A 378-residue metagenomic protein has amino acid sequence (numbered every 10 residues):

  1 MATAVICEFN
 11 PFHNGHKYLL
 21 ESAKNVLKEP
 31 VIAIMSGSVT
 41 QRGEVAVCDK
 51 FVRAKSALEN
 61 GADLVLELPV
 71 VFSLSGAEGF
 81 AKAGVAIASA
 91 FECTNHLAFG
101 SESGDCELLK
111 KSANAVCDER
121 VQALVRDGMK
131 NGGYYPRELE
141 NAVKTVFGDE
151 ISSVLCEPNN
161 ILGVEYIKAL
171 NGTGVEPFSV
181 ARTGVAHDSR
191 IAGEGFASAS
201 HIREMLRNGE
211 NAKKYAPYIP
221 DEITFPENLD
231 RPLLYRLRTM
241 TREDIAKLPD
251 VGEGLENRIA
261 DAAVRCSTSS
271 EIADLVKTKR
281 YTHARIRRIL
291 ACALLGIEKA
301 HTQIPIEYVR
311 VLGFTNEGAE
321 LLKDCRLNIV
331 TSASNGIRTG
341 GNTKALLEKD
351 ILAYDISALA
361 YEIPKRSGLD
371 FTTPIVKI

Functional and structural regions predicted by a protein language model:
M1-R53: N-terminal catalytic cores of NTP/NDP-binding nucleotidyl/phosphoryl-transfer enzymes
A4-I6, I34-M35, L66-L68, F178-V180: Short beta-strands and strand-loop turn motifs
C7, T40-Q41, A57, V71-F72 (+1 more regions): Short, contiguous strand/loop micro-motifs
N25, E59, A90-F91: Alpha-helix termination/capping residues and helix-transition junctions
L27, N60-G61, T173: Short, structured coil segments at secondary-structure junctions
K55-P69: A glycine-rich helix N-cap at a beta->alpha junction
L68-I378: Active-site cores that bind ATP or allylic diphosphates and position pyrophosphate for catalysis
